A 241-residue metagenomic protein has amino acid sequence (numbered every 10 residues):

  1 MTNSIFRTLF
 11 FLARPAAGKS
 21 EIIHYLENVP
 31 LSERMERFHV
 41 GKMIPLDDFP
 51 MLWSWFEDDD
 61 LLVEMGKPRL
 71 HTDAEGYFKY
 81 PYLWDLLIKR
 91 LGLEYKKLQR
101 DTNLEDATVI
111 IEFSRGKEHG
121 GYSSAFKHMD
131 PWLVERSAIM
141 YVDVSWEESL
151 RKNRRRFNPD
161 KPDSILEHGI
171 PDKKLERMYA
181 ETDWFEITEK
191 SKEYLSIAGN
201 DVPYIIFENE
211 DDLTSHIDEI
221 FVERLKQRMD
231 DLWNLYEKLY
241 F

Functional and structural regions predicted by a protein language model:
M1-F241: Glycine-rich phosphate-binding loop of ATP-dependent small-molecule kinases
